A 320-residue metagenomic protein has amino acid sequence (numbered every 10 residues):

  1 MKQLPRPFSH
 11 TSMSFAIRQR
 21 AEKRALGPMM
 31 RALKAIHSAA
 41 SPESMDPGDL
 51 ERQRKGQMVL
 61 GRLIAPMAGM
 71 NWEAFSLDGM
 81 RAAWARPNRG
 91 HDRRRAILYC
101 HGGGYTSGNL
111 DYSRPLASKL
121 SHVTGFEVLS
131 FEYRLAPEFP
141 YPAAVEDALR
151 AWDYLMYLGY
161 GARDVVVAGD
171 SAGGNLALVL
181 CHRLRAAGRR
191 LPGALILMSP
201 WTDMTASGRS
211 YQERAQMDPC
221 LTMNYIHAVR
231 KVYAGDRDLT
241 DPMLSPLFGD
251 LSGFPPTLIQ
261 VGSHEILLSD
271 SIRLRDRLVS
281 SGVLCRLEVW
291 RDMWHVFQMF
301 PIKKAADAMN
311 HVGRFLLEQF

Functional and structural regions predicted by a protein language model:
M1-G90: A glycine/proline-hinged amphipathic helix-loop "lid/cap" segment that gates access to hydrophobic ligand pockets
N71-F320: Alpha/beta-hydrolase superfamily serine-hydrolase fold, recognizing
